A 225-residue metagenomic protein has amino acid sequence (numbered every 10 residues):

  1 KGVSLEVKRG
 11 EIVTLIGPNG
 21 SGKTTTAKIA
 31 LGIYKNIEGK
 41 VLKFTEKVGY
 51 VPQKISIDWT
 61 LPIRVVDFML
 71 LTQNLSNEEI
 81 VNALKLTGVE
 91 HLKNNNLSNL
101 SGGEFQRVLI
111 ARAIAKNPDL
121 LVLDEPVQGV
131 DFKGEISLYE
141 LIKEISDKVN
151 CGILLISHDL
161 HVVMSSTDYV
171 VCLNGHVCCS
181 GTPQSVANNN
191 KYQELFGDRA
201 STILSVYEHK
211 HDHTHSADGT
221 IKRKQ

Functional and structural regions predicted by a protein language model:
N77-K93: Conserved ABC ATPase "signature" region
N96-L100, E104: Conserved ABC ATPase signature
N117: Conserved catalytic motifs of ABC-family nucleotide-binding domains
L121-E125: Catalytic Walker B motif of ABC-type/P-loop ATPase nucleotide-binding domains
S157-H158: H-loop/switch region of ABC-family ATPase nucleotide-binding domains
V170-T182: H-loop (His-switch) and adjacent beta-strand-loop-beta switch element of ABC-type ATPase nucleotide-binding domains
N188, L195-Q225: ABC ATPase nucleotide-binding domains
